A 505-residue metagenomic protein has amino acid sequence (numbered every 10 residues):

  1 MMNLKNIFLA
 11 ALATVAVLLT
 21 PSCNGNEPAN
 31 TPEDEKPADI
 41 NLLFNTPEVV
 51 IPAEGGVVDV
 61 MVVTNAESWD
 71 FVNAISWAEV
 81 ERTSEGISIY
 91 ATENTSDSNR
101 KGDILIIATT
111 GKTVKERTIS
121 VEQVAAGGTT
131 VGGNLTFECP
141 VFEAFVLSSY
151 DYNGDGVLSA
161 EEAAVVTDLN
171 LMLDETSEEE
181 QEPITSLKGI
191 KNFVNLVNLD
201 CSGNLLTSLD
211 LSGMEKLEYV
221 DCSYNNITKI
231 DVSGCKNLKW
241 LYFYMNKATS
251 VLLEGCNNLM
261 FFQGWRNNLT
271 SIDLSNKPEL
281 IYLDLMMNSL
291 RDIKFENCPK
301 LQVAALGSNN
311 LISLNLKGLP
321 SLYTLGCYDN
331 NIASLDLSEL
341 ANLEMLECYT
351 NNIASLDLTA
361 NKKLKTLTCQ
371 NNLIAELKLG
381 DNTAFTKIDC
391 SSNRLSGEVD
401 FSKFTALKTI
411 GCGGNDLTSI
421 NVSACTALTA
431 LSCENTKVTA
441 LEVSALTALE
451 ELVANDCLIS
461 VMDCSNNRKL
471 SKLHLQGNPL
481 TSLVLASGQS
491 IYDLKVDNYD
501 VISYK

Functional and structural regions predicted by a protein language model:
M2-N6, A10, T14-E48, K115-L135: Bacterial Sec-dependent N-terminal signal peptides
A29-E35, V49-V50, G55-V60, W77-E79 (+8 more regions): N-terminal capping/linker segments that flank leucine-rich repeat
D39-F44, V57-Y90: Surface-exposed binding patches on compact interaction domains or structured appendages
D97-K112: A short beta-strand micro-motif common to beta-rich folds, especially ectodomain repeats
L169-M172, L199-C201, E218-C222, L241-F243 (+12 more regions): Conserved hydrophobic beta-strand positions in leucine-rich repeat
L187-I190, L209-L211, I230, V251 (+11 more regions): Canonical leucine-rich repeat
F193-N195, M214-L217, C235-L238, C256-L259 (+12 more regions): Leucine-rich repeat
N204, N225, N246, N267 (+11 more regions): Consensus "Asn ladder" position of solenoid repeat domains
